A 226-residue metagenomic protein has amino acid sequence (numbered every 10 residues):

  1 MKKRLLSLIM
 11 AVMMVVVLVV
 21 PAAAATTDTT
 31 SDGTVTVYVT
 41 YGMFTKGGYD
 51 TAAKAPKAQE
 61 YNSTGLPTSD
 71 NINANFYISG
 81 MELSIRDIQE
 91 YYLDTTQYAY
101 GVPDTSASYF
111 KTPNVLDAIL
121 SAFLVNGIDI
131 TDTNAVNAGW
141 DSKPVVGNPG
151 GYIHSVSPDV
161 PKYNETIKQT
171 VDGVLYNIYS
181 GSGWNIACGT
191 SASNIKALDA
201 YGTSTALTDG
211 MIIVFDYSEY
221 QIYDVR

Functional and structural regions predicted by a protein language model:
M1-L5: Positively charged n-region of N-terminal signal peptides that target proteins for export
S7, V17-R226: Ubiquitin-like/PB1-type beta-grasp interaction modules and other compact soluble beta-rich domains
V12-V16: Solvent-exposed loop/turn and edge beta-strand elements of beta-rich ligand-binding domains
